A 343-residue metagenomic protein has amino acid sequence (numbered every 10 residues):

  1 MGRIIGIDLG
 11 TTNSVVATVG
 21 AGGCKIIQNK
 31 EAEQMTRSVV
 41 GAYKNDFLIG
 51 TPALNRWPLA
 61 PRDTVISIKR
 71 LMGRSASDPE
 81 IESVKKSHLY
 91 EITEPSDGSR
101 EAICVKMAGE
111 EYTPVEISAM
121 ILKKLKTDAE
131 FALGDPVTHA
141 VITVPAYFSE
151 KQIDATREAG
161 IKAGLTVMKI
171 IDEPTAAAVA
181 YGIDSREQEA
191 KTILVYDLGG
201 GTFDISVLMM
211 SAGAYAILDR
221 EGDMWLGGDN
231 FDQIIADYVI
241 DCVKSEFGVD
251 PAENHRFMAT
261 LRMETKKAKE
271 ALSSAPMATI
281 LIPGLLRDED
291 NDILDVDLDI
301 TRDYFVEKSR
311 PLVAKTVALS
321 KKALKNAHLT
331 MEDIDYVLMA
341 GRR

Functional and structural regions predicted by a protein language model:
M1-K86, E91-S99, K106-M120, T127-R343: Oxyanion-binding/catalytic loops of NTP- or PPi-dependent enzymes
